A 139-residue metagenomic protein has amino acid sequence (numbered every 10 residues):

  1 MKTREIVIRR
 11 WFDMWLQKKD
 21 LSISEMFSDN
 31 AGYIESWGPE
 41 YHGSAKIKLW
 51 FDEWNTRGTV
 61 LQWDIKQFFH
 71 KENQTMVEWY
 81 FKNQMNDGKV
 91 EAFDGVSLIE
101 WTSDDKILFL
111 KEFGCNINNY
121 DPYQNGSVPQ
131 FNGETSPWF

Functional and structural regions predicted by a protein language model:
M1-E25, P129-F139: Short, low-complexity N-terminal intrinsically disordered segments enriched in polar/charged residues
K2, D20-N73: A solvent-exposed, acidic/Ser-Thr-rich amphipathic alpha-helical stretch
T3, V7, K46, E91: Soluble or luminal CAZymes and related metallo-dependent hydrolases
W11, S22-S24, A31, G43 (+5 more regions): Hydrophobic pocket/interface hotspot
D52-F139: A beta-strand edge to alpha-helix "cap/lid" segment located at domain peripheries
